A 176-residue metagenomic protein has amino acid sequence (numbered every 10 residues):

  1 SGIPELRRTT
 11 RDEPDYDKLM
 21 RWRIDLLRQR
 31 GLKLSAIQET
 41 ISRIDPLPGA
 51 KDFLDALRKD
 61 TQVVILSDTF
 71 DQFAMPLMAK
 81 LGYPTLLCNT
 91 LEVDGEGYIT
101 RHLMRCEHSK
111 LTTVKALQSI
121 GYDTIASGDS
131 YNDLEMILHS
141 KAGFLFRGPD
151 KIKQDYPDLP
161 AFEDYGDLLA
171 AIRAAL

Functional and structural regions predicted by a protein language model:
S1-Q62: A metal-dependent, Asp-based hydrolase signature
I41-L176: C-terminal cap/substrate-recognition subdomain and adjoining C-terminal extension of metal-dependent phosphatase-like
